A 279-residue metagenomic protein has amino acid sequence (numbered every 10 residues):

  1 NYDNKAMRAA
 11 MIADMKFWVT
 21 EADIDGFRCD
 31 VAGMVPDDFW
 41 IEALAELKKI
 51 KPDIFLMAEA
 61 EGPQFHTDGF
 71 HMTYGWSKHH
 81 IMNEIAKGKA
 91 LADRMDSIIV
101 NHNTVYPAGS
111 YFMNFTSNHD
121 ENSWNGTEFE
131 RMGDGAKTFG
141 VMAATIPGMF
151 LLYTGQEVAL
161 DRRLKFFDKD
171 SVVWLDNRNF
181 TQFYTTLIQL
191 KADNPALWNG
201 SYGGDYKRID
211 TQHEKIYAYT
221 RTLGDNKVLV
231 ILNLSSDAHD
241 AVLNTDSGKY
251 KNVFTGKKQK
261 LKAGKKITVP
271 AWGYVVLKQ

Functional and structural regions predicted by a protein language model:
N1-A22, A32: Active-site-adjacent "subsite" loops/lids of carbohydrate-active enzymes
D14, T20, D30-F112, M142 (+6 more regions): Active-site-proximal helices and loops of the catalytic beta/alpha 8
G26-R28, F55-A58, M113-F115, F150-T154 (+1 more regions): Structural recognition of the beta-strand scaffold that forms the well-ordered cores of secreted hydrolase catalytic
S110-R178: Aromatic/acidic polysaccharide-binding cleft in carbohydrate-active enzymes
Y219-G224, Q279: Active-site beta-strand termini and strand-to-loop segments that position acidic
I231-S235: Asparagine-centered strand-capping/turn motif at beta-strand->loop junctions
N244-K257: Solvent-exposed beta-hairpin/edge-strand motifs
L261-Q279: C-terminal beta-strand-rich structural cap/linker in extracellular carbohydrate-active enzymes
